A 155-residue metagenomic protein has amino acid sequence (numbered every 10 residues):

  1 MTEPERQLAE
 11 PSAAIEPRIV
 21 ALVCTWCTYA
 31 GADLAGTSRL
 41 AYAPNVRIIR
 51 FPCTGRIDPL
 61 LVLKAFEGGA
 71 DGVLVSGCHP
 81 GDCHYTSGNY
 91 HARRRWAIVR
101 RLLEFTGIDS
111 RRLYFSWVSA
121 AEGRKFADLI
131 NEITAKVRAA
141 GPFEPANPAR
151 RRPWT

Functional and structural regions predicted by a protein language model:
M1-T155: Iron-sulfur-associated redox domains of electron-transfer enzymes in respiratory and anaerobic energy metabolism
